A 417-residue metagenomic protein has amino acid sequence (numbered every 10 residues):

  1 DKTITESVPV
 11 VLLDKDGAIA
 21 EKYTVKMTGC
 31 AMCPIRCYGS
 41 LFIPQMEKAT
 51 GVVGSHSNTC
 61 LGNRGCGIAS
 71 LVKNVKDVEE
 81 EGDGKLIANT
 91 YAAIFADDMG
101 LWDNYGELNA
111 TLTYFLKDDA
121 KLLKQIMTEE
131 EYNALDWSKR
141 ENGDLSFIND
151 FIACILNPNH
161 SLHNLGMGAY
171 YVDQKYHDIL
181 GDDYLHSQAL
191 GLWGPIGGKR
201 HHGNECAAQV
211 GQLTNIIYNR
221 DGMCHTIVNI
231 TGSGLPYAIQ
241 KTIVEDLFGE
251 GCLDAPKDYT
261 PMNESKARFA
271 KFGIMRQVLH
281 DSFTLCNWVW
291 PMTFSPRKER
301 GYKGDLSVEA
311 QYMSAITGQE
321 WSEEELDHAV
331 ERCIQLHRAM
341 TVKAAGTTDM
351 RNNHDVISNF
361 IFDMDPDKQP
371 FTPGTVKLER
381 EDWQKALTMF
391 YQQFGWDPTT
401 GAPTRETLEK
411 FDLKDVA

Functional and structural regions predicted by a protein language model:
D1-A417: Extended C-terminal regions of large enzymes
